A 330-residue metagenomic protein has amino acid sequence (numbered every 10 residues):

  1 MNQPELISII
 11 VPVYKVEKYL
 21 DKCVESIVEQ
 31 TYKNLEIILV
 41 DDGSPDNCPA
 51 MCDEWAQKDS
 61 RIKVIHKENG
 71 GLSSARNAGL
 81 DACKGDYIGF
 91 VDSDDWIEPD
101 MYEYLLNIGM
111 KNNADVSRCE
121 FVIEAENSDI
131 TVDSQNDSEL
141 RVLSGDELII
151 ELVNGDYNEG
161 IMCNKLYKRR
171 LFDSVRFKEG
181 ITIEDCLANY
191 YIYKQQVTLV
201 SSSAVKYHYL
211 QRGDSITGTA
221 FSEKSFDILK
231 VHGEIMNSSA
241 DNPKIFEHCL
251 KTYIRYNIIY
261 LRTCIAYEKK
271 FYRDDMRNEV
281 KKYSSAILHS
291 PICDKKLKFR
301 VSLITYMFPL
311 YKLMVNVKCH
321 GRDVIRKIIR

Functional and structural regions predicted by a protein language model:
M1-K230: Nucleotide-sugar donor-binding/catalytic module of glycosyltransferases that assemble extracellular/cell-envelope
S144, I235-S239, S302: Histidine- and aromatic-rich ligand-binding microenvironments
C186, F246-R255: Alpha-helical scaffolds flanking conserved acidic
V197, V205-R212, G218-I245, Y256-L288: Catalytic core of nucleotide-sugar-dependent glycosyltransferases
Y267-R330: Membrane-interface aromatic/basic loop that binds lipid-linked glycans or pyrophosphate carriers, typified by
